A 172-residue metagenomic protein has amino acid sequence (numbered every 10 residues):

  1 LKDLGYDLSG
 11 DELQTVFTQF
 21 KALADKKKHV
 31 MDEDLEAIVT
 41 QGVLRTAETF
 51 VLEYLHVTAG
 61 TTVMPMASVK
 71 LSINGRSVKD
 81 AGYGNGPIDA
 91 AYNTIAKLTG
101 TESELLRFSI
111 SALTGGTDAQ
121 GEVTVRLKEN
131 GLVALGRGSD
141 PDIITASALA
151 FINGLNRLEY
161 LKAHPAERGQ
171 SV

Functional and structural regions predicted by a protein language model:
K2-V172: Terminal or standalone catalytic/regulatory effector modules within metabolic enzymes and repeat proteins
